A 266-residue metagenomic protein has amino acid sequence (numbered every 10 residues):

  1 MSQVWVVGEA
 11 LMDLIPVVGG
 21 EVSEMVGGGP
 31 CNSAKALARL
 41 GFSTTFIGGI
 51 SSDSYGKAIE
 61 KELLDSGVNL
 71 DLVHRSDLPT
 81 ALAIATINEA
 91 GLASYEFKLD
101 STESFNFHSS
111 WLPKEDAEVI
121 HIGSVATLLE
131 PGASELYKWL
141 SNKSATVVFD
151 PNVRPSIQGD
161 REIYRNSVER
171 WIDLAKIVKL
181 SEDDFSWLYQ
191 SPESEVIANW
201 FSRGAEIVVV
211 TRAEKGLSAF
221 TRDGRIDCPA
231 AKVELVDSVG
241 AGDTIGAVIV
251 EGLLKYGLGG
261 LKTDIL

Functional and structural regions predicted by a protein language model:
M1-Q3, E193-L266: Conserved phosphate-binding/catalytic region of the ribokinase-like
M1-V68: Glycine-rich phosphate/adenosyl-contacting loop at the front of the ribokinase-like
Q3-W5, E118-V119, I177, I207: Structural motif
A10, G29, V125, P151 (+1 more regions): Active-site metal-binding loops of divalent metal-dependent hydrolases
L14, S43-S124, K143-A145: Conserved N-terminal subdomain of the carbohydrate kinase-like
K35, L82-T86, G216-F220: Short beta-strand scaffold segments in enzyme catalytic cores
L112-P113, R170-W171, F201: Structural alpha-helical scaffold elements that stabilize or flank donor/cofactor-binding regions in carbohydrate
V119, G123-V196, K215-G216: Conserved beta-alpha-beta core of the PfkB/ribokinase-like small-molecule kinase fold
